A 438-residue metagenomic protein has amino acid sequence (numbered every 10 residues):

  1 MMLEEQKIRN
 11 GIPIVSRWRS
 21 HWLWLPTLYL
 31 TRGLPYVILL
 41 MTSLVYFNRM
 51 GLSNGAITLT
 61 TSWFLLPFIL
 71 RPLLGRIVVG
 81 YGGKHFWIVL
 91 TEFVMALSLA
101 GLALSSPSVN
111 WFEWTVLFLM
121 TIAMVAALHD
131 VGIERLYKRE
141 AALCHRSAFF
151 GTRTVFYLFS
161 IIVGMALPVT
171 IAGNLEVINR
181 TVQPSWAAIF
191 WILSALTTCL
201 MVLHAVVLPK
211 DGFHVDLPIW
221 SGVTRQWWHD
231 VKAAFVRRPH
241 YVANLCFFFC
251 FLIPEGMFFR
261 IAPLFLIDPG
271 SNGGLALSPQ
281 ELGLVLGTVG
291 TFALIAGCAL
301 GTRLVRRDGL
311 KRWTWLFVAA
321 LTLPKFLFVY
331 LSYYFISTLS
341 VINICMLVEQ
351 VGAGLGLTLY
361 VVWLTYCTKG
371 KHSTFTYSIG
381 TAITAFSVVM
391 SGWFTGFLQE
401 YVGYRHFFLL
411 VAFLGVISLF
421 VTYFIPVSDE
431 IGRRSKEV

Functional and structural regions predicted by a protein language model:
L3-R19, D211-N244: Juxtamembrane intracellular "pre-TM" segments in multi-pass secondary transporters
I8-F68, A243-F247, F251-S271: Helix-loop boundary and gating motifs at the non-cytosolic
L66-P72, L282-R306, F317, L321-P324 (+1 more regions): Transmembrane alpha-helices of Major Facilitator/SLC transporters
G80-V94, R306-A320, L339: Cytoplasmic membrane-interface "Motif A"-like loop-to-helix N-cap segments of 12-TM Major Facilitator Superfamily
V89, F93-N110, A319-S337: C-terminal ends and interior cores of transmembrane alpha-helices in multi-pass membrane transporters/permeases
S147-G173, T381-S391: Glycine-rich segments within core transmembrane alpha-helices of 12-TM secondary carriers
S194-V215, V421-I425: C-terminal membrane-cytosol helix-exit motif in multi-pass small-molecule transporters
R312-Y360: C-terminal transmembrane helical hairpin of 12-TM major facilitator-type secondary transporters
